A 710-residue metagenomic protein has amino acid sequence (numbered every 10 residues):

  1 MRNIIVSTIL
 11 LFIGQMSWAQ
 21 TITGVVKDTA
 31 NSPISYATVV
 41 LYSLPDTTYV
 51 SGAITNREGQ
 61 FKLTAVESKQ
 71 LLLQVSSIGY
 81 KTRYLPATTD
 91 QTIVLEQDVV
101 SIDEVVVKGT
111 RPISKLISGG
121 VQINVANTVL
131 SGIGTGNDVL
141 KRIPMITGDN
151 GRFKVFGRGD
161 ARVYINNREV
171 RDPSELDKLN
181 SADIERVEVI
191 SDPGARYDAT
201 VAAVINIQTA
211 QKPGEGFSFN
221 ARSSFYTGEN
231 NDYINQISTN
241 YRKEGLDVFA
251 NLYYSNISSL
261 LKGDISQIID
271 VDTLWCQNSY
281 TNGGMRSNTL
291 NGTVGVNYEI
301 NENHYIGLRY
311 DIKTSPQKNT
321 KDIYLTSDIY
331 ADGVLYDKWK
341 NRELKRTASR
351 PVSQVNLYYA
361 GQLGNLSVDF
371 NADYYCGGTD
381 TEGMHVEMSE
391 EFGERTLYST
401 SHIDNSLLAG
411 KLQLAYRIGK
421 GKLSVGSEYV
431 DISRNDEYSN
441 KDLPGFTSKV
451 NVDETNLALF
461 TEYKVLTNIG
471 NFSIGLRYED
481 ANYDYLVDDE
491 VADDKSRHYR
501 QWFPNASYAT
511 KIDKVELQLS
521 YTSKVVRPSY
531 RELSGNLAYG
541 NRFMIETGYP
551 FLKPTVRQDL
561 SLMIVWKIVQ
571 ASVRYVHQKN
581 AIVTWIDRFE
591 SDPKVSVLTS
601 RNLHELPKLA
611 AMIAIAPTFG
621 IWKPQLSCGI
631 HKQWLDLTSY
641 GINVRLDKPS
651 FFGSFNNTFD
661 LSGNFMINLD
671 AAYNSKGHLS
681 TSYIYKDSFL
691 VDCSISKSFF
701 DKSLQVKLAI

Functional and structural regions predicted by a protein language model:
V40-Y42, Q74-Y80, D90-V129, G148-N150 (+2 more regions): Short, acidic, small-residue-rich periplasmic hinge/interaction motif at the N-terminus of Gram-negative outer-membrane
P45-Q60: Short, acidic Ser/Thr/Gly-rich low-complexity loop/linker segments typical of extracellular and cell-surface proteins
K62, R142, R168-G194: Short acidic/polar hinge/loop motifs at secondary-structure boundaries that mediate gating or recognition
D90-E96, G136-V139, P173-S174, V189 (+2 more regions): N-terminal periplasmic accessory domains that precede and gate Gram-negative outer-membrane beta-barrel machines
Q208-S223, K262, T289-V294, T320-Y324 (+6 more regions): Surface-exposed extracellular loop regions of Gram-negative outer-membrane beta-barrel proteins
N291-S315, W339-D488, K511-E516, I568-V573 (+1 more regions): Face-selective signature of the C-terminal outer-membrane beta-barrel domain
L407-K411, N456-A458, K553, D559 (+1 more regions): Outer membrane beta-barrel strand-and-loop segments of large Gram-negative receptors, especially TonB-dependent
N451-E454, D494-R497, V525-K579, V597-A610: Outer-membrane beta-barrel signature, preferentially recognizing the C-terminal barrel domain of Gram-negative
